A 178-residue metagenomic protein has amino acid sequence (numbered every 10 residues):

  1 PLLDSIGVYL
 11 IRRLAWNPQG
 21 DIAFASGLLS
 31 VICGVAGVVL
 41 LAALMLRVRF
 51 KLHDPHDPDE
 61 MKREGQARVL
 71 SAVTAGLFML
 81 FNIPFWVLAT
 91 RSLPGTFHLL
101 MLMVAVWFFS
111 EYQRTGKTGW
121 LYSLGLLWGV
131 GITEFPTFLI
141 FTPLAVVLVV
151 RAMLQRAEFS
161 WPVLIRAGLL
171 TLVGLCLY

Functional and structural regions predicted by a protein language model:
P1-F24, L28-I32, G131: Short hydrophobic/aromatic helix or loop-helix immediately within or flanking a transmembrane segment in polytopic
L28-K62, M101-E111: Transmembrane-helix motifs of polytopic, lipid-linked glycan transferases
V35, T96-W107, L121-L124, I140-F141: Alpha-helical transmembrane segments of multi-pass membrane proteins
Q66, L102-Y122, V130, M153-R156: Membrane-interface transmembrane helices that cradle and orient dolichyl/undecaprenyl
R68, A72-N82, T171-Y178: Transmembrane and membrane-interface helices of multi-pass, inner-membrane envelope-modifying transferases
G76, W120-P136: Membrane-interface alpha helices of multi-pass inner-membrane proteins
P84-F97: Short acidic/glycine- and proline-prone juxtamembrane loop motifs at membrane-interface regions of multi-pass membrane
F141-L172: Perimembrane helix-loop-helix junctions
